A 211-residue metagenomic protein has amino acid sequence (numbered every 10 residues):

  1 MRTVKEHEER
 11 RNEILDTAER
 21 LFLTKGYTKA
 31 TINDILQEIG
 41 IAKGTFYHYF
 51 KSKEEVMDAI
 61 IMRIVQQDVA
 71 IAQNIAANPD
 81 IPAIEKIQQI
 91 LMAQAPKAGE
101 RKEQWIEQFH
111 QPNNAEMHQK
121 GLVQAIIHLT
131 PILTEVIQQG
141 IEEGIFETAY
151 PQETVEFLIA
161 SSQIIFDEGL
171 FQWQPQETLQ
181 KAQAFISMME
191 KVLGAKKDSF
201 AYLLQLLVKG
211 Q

Functional and structural regions predicted by a protein language model:
M1, P131, E135-E143, Q172-Q211: C-terminal peripheral helix-coil segments that are non-catalytic and often amphipathic
R2, E13, L21-E55, A59-R63: Helix-turn-helix
R10, K53, I64, D68 (+7 more regions): Hydrophobic/aromatic residues within well-ordered alpha-helical segments
A59, R63, Q73-R101, V155-L158: Hydrophobic alpha-helical connector segments
I75, P79, W105-F109, G169-W173: Secondary-structure edge/capping motif, primarily at the C-terminal ends of alpha-helices and the immediately following
A76-A77, Q89-A98, E107-Q111, S187-G194: Helix-loop "lid/cap" segments that line or gate small-molecule binding pockets
I84-E85, G121-A125, Q138-F157, Q176-Q180 (+1 more regions): All-alpha amphipathic helical-bundle segments outside canonical DNA-binding/catalytic cores that form hydrophobic
G99-E135, I141-I145, Q152: Short secondary-structure transition hinges
